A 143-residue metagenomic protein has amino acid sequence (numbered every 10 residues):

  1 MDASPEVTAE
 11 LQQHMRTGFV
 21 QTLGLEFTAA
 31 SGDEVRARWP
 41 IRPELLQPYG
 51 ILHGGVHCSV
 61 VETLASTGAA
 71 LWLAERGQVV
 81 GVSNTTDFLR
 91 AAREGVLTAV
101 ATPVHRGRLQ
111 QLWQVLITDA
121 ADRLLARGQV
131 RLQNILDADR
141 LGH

Functional and structural regions predicted by a protein language model:
M1-H143: Terminal targeting signals and extreme-terminal segments of soluble enzymes
